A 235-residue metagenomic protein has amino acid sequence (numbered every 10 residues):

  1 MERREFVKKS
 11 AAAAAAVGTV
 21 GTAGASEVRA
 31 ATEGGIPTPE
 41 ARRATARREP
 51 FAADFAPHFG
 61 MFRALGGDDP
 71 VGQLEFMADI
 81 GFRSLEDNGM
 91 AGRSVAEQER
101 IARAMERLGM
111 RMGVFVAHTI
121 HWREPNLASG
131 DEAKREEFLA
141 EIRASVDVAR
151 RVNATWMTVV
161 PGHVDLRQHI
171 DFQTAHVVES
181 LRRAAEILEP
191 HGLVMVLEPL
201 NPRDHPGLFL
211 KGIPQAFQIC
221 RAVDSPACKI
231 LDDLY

Functional and structural regions predicted by a protein language model:
M1-E5, V17-R42: N-terminal twin-arginine translocation
K9-G21, R42-E49, L127-D232: Active-site acidic/histidine proton-transfer and metal-coordination neighborhood in alpha/beta enzyme cores
T45-G67: Boundary/entry segment of secreted carbohydrate-active catalytic domains
A53-F59, L85-D87, M112-A117, M157-V159 (+2 more regions): Hydrophobic faces of well-ordered beta-strands that scaffold small-molecule active sites in alpha/beta enzyme cores
P57, M77, L85, M105 (+3 more regions): Conserved, mostly hydrophobic/aromatic
F62-D68, N88-R100, D165-R167, R203-L208 (+1 more regions): Acidic-and-aromatic substrate-binding clefts and catalytic sites of carbohydrate-active enzymes
A64-M77, E137-V146: Short, acidic/polar
G72-A91, N153: Catalytic domains of carbohydrate-active enzymes, especially glycoside hydrolases
